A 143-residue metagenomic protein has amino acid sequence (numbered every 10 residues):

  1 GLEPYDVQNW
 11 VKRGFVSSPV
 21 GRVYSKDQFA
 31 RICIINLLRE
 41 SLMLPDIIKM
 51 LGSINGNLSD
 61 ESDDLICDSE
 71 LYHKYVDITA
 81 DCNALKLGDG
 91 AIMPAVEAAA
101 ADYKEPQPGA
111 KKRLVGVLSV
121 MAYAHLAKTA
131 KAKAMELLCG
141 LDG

Functional and structural regions predicted by a protein language model:
G1-N55: Basic helix-turn-helix/winged-helix DNA-binding cores and closely related short helical interaction motifs
G56-G143: Intrinsically disordered, low-complexity, charge-dense segments enriched in Lys/Arg and Glu/Asp interspersed
